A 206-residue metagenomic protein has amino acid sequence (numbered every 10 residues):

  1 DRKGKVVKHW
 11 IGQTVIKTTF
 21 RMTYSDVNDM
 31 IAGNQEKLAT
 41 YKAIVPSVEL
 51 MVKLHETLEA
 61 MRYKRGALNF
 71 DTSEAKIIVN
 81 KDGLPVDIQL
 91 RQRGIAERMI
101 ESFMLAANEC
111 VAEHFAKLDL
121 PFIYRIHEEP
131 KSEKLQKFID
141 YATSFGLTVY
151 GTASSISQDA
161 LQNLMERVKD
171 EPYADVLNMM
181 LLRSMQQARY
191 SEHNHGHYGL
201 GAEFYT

Functional and structural regions predicted by a protein language model:
D1-T206: Conserved, carboxylate-rich catalytic/transport cores that coordinate ions
